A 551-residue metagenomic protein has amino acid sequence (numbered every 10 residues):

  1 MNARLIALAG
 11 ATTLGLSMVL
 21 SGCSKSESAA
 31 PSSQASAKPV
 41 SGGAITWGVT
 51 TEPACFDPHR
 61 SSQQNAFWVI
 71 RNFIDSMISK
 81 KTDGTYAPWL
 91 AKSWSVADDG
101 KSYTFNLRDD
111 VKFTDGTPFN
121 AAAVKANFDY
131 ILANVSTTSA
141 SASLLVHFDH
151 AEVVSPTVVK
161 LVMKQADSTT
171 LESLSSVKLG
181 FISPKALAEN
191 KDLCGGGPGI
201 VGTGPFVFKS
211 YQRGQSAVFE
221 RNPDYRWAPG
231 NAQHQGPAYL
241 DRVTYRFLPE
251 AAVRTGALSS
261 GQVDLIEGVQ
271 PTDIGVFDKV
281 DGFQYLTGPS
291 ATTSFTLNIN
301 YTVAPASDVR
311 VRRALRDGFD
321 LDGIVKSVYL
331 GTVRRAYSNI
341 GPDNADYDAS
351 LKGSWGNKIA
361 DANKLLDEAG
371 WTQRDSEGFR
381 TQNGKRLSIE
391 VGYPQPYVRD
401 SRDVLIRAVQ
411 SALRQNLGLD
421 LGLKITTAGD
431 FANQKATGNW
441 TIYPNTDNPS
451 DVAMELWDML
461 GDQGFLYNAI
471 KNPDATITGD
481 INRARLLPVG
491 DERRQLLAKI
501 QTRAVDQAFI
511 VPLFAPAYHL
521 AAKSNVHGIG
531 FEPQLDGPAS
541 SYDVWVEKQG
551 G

Functional and structural regions predicted by a protein language model:
L14, K25, Q212-A217, G318-A349 (+3 more regions): Detector for C-terminal structural segments
G48-D98, D129, V201: N-terminal lobe/hinge region of extracytoplasmic solute-binding protein
T50-I70, L90-K92, T117, T169-L179 (+3 more regions): A structural "hinge/loop" feature
N106, A142-A188, G196, P205-Q212: Surface-exposed binding/hinge segments that line and control ligand-binding clefts or catalytic entry sites
L174, A232-Q235, E267-A369, S376 (+3 more regions): Local pocket/hinge segments that shape ligand/substrate recognition
S176-P237, R242-T244, I359-A360, K364: Gly/Pro-rich hinge or "lid" segments in bacterial periplasmic/extracellular proteins
G197, Y225-V276, G418, G422 (+1 more regions): Ligand-site clamp/hinge motif
T372-P449: Ligand/substrate-recognition segments at binding pockets and active sites
